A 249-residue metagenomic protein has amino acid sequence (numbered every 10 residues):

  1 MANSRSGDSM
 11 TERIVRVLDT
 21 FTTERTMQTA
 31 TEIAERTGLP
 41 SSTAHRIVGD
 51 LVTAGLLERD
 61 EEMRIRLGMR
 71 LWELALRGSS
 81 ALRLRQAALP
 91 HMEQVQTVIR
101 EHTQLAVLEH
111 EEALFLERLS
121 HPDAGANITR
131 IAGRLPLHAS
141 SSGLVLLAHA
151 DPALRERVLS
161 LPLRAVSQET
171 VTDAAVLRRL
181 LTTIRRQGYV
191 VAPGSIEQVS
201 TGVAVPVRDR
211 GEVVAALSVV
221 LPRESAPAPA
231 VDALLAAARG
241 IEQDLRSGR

Functional and structural regions predicted by a protein language model:
M1-A81, E242-S247: N-terminal helix-turn-helix
T22, G143, L147, D151 (+1 more regions): Short amphipathic alpha-helical signal-transduction/dimerization elements
M63-L161: Amphipathic alpha-helical effector-binding/dimerization core of metabolite-sensing transcriptional regulators
A87-V95, V158-V203, G240-Q243: Short, basic/aromatic recognition patches
A174, L180, Q187, Q198 (+1 more regions): Juxtadomain coupling helices with adjacent low-complexity linkers
V207-D209: Sensor-regulatory modules in signal-transduction proteins
